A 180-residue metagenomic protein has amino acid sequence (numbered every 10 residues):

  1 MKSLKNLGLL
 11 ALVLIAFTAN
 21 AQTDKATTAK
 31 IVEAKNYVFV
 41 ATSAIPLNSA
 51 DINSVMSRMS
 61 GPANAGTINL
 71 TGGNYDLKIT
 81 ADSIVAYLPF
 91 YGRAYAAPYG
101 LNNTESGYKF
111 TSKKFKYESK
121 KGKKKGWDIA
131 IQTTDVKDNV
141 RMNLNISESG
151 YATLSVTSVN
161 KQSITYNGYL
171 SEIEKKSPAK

Functional and structural regions predicted by a protein language model:
M1-A26: Bacterial Sec-dependent N-terminal signal peptides
L12-I15, V85, T153: Ordered hydrophobic segments in well-structured contexts
T23-A34, K113-K180: Helix-rich interaction surfaces within compact, conserved domain-sized segments that mediate assembly or partner
K25-Y87: N-terminal secretory signal peptides
T42-A44, P89-Y91, Q132, V156-V159: Surface loops and adjacent helix of pleckstrin homology
N48-A50, P89-A97, V136-D138: Short, cysteine-centered beta-strand-loop-beta hairpins and adjacent loop/turn segments enriched in charged/polar
S60-L70, T104-T111, I129-K137: Short, solvent-exposed secondary-structure boundary motifs
I68-G122: Mid-length scaffold segments of soluble, non-membrane domains
